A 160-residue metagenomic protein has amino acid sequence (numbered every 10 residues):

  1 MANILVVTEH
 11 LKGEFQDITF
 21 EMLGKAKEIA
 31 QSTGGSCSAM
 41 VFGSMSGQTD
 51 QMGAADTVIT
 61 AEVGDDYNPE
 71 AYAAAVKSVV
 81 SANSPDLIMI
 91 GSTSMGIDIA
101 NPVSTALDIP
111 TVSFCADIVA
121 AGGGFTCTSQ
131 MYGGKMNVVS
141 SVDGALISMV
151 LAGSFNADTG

Functional and structural regions predicted by a protein language model:
M1-G160: N-terminal glycine-rich FAD/FM-binding segment characteristic of electron-transfer flavoproteins
